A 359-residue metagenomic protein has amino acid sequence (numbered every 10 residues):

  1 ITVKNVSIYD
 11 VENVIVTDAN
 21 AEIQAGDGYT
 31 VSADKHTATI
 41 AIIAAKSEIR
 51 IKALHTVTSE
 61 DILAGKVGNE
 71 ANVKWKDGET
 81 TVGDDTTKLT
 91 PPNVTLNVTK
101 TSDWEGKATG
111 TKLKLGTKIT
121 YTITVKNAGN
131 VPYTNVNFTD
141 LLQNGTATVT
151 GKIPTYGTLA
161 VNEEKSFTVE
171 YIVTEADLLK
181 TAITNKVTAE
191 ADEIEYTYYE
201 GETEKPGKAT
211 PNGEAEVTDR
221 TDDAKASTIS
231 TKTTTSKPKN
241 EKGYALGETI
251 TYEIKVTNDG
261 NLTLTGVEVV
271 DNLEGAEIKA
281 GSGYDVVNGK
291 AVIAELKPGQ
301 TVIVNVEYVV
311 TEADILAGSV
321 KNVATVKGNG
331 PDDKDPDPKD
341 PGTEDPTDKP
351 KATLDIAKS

Functional and structural regions predicted by a protein language model:
T2-S359: Exported/extracytosolic protein signature
